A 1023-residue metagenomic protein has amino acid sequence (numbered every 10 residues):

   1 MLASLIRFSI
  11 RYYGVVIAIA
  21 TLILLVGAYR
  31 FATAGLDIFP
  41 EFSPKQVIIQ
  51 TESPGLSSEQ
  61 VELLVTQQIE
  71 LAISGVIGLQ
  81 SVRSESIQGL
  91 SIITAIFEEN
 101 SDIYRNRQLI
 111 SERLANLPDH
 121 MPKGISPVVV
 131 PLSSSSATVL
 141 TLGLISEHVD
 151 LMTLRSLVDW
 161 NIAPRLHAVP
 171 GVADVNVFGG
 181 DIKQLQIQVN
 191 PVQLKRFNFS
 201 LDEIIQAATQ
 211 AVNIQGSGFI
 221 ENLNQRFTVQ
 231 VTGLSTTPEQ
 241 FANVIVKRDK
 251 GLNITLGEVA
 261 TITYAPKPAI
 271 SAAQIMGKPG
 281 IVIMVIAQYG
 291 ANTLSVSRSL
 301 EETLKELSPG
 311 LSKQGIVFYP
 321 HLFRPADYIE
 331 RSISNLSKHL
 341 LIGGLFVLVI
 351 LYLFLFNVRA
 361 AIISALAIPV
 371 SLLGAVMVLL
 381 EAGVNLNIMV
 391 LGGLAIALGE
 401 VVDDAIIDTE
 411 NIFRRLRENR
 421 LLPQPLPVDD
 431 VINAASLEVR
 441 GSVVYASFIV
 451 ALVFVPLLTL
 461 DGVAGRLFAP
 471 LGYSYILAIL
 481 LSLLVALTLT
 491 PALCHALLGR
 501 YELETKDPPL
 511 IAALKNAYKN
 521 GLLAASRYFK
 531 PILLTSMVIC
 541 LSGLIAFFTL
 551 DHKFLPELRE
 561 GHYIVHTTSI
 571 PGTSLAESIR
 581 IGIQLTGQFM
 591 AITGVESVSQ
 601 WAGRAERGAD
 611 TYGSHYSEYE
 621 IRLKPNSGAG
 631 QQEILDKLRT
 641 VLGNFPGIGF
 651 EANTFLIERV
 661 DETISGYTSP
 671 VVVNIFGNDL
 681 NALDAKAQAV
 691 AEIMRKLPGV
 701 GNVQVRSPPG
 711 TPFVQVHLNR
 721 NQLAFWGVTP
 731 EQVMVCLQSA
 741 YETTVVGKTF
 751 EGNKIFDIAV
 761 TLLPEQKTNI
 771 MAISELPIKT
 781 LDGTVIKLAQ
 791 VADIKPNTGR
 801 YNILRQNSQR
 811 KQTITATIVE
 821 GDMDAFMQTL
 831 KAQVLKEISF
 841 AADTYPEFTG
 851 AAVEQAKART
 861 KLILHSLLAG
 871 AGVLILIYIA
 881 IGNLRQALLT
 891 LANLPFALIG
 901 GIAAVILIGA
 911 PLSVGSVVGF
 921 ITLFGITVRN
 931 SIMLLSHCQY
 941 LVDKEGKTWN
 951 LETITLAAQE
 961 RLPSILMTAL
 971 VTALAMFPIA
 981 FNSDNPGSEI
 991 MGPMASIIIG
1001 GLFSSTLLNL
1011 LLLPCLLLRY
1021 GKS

Functional and structural regions predicted by a protein language model:
M1-I17, L416-A434, V463, A469 (+6 more regions): Interfacial helix-loop-helix hairpins and adjacent transmembrane helices of multi-pass alpha-helical membrane proteins
L2-L36, L437-V439, K506-P556, N644-G649 (+3 more regions): Signature of alpha-helical transmembrane segments and their immediate interfacial
I6-R11, F39, V158, A163 (+22 more regions): Alpha-helical membrane-interface segments at transmembrane helix boundaries
F8, Q50, P118, R165-L345 (+11 more regions): Extracytoplasmic/periplasmic membrane-proximal domains and adjacent transmembrane bundles of envelope biogenesis
T21-S57, A115-P122, L380, V384 (+4 more regions): Transmembrane helices with small-residue packing motifs
G27-A32, D37, L345-F354, V358-R414 (+7 more regions): Hydrophobic transmembrane alpha-helices and their membrane-interface caps in long multi-pass transport proteins
V61-L132, V192-N213, T232-L234, A576-Y667 (+3 more regions): Solvent-exposed, membrane-proximal periplasmic/extracellular interface segments of envelope transport and secretion
I125, L398-F413, R440-T459, R466-K506 (+5 more regions): Transmembrane alpha-helices and their membrane-interface boundaries in multi-pass membrane transporters and channels
